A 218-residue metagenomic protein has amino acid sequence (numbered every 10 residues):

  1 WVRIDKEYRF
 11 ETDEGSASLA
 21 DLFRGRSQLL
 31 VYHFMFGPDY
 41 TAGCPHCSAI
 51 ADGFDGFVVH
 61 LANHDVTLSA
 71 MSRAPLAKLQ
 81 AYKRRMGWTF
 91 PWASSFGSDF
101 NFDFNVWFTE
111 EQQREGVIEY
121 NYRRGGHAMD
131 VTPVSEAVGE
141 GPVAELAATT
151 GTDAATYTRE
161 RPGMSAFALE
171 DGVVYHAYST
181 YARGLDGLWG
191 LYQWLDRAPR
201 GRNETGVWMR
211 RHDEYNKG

Functional and structural regions predicted by a protein language model:
W1-L29, F34-H64, A81-G87, P91 (+1 more regions): Non-globular targeting/processing and membrane-anchoring segments
L68-R73: Short internal beta-strands
L76: SAM cofactor-binding core of SAM-dependent methyltransferases, primarily the Rossmann-like beta-alpha-beta module
